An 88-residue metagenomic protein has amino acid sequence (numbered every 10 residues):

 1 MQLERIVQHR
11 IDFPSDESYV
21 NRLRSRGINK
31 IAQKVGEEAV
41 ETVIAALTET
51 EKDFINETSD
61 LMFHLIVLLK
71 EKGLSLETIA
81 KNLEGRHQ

Functional and structural regions predicted by a protein language model:
M1-T58, M62-Q88: Flexible "arm" and connector segments at domain edges
